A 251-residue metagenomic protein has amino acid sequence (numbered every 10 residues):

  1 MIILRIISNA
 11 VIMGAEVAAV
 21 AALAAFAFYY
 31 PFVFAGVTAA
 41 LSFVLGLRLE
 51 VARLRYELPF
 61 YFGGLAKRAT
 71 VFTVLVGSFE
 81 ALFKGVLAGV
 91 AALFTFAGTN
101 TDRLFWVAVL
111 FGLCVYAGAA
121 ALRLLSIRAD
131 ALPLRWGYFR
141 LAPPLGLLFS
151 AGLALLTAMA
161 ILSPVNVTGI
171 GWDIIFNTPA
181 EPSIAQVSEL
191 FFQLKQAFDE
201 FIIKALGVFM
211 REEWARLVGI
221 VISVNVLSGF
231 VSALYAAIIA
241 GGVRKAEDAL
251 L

Functional and structural regions predicted by a protein language model:
R5-A121: Transmembrane alpha-helical insertion/packing segments
L49-R55, L124-L132, F230-L250: Cytosolic juxtamembrane helix at the C-terminal end of the final transmembrane segment
V90-F94, I202-L227: Individual transmembrane alpha-helix segments
G112-L141: Cytosolic-side transmembrane helix boundary signature
D130-F149, W172-P182: Membrane-helix boundary/juxtamembrane motif in polytopic membrane proteins
L148-L162: Hydrophobic alpha-helical transmembrane segments in multi-pass integral membrane proteins
L156-A160, G219-V226, Y235-K245: Long, flexible, surface-exposed domains enriched in hydrophobic/aromatic residues that mediate membrane interaction
I161-M210: Membrane-interfacial helical/loop segments at transmembrane boundaries in membrane proteins
